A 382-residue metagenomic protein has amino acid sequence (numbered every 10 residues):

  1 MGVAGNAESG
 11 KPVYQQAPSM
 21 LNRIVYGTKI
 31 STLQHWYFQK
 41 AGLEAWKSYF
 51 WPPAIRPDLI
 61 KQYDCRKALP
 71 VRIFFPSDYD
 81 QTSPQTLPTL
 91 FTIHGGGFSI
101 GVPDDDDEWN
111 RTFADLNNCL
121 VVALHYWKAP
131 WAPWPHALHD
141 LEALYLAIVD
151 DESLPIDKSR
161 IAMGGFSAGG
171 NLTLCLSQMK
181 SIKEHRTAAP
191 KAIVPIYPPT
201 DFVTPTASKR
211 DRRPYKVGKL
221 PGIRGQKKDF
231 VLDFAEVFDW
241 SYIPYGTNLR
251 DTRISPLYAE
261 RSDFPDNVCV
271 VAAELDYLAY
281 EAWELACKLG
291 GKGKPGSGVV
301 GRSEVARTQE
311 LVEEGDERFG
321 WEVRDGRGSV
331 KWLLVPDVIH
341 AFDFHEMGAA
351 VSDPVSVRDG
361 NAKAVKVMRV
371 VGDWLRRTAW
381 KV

Functional and structural regions predicted by a protein language model:
M1-Q81: A glycine/proline-hinged amphipathic helix-loop "lid/cap" segment that gates access to hydrophobic ligand pockets
Q85-G97: Short beta-strand element of the alpha/beta-hydrolase
D104-V122: Short amphipathic alpha-helix adjacent to the substrate-entry channel of hydrolases
H125-A129, V338: Short beta-to-alpha linker loops that shape the active-site pocket of alpha/beta-hydrolase fold enzymes
H139-L146, A162-M163, L176-S177: Glycine-rich phosphate/oxyanion-binding loops and their immediately adjacent helices within cytosolic catalytic domains
I148-G164: Gly/Ser-rich "nucleophile elbow"/oxyanion-hole loop immediately N-terminal to the catalytic nucleophile in hydrolases
K158-R160, C175-V382: Alpha/beta hydrolase fold serine-hydrolase catalytic domain that processes acyl esters and thioesters
G165, G169, T173: Gly/Ala-rich beta-loop-alpha elbow adjacent to hydrolase catalytic centers
